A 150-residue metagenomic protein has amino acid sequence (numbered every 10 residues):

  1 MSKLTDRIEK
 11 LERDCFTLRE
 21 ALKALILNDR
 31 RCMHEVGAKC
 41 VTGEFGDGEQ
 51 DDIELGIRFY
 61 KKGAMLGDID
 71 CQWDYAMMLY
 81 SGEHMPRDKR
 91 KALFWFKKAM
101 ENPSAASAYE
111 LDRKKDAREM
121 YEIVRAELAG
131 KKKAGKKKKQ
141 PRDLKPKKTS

Functional and structural regions predicted by a protein language model:
L4, I8-L11, C15-L18: The feature captures the hydrophobic core positions of alpha-helical coiled-coils
D6-I8, T42-I53, E83-K89, G130-K133: Short coil/turn connectors between adjacent alpha-helices in alpha-solenoid helical repeat scaffolds
E20-A21, Y60, F96: Hydrophobic/aromatic packing residues within the alpha-helices of TPR/SEL1-like helical repeat arrays
L27-D29, G43-D47, L66-D68, S81-E83 (+2 more regions): Short helix-capping/linker turns of helical repeat alpha-solenoids
M33-F45, D74-S81, K115, M120-I123: Hydrophobic face of amphipathic alpha-helices that form TPR/SEL1-like repeat modules and related alpha-solenoid
H84, M120-K137: Alpha-helical linker/edge segments of TPR/alpha-solenoid repeat scaffolds and analogous pre-/post-domain helices
